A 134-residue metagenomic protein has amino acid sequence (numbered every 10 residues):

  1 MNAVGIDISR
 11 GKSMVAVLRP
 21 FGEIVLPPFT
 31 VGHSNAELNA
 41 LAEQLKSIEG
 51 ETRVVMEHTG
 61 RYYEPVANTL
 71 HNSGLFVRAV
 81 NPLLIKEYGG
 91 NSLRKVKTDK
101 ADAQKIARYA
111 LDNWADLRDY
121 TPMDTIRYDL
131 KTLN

Functional and structural regions predicted by a protein language model:
M1-N134: Phosphate- and other anionic-substrate recognition elements at nucleic-acid/protein interfaces
